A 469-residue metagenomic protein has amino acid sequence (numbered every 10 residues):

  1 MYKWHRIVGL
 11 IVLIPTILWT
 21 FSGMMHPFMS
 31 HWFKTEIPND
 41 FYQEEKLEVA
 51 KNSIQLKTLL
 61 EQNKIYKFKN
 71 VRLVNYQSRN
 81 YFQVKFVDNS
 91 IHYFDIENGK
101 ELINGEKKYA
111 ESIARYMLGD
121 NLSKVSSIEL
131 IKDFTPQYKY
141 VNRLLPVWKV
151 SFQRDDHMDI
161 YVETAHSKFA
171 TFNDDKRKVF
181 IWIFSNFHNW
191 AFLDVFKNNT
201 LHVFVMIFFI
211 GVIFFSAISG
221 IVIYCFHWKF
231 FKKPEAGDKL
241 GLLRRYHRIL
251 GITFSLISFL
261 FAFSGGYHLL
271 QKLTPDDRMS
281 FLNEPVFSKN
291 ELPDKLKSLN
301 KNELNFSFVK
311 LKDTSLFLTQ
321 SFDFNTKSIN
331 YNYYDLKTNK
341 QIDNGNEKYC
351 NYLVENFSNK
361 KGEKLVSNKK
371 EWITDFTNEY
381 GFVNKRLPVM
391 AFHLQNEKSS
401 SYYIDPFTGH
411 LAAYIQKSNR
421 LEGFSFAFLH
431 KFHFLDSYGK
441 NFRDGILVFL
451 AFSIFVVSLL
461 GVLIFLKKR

Functional and structural regions predicted by a protein language model:
M1-R469: Conserved histidines in hydrophobic membrane contexts and catalytic metal-binding motifs
